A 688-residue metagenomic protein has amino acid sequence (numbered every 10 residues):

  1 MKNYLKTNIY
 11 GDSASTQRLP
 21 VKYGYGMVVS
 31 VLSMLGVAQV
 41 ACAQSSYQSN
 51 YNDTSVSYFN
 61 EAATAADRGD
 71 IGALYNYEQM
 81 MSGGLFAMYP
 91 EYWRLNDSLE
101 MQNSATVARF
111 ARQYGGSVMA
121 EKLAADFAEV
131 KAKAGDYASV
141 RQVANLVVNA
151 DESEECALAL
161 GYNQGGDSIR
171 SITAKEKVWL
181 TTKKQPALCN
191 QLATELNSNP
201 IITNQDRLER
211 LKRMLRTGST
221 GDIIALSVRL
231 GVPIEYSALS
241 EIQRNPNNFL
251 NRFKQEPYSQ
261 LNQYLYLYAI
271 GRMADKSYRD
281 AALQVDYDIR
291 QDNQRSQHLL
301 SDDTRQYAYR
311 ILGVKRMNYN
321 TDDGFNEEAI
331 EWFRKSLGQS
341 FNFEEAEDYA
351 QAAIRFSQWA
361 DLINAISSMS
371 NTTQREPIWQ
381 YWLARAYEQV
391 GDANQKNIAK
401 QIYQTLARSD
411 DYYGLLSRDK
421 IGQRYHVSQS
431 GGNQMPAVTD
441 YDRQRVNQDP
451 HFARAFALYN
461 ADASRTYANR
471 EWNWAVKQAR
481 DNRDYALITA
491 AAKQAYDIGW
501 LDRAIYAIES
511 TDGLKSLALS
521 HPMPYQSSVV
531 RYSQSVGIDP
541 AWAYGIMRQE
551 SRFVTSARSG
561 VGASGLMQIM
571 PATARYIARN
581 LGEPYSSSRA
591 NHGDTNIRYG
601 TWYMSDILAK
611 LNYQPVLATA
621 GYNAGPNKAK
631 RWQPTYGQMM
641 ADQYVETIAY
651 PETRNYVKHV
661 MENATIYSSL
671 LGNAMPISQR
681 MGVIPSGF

Functional and structural regions predicted by a protein language model:
M1-V21: N-terminal secretory signal peptides that target proteins for export/translocation
Q39-W93, V427-F452, N460-S464: N-terminal leader/linker segments that initiate helical-solenoid repeat arrays
S49-Y58, G69-D70, S82-E91, M101-N103 (+19 more regions): Generic helix N-cap/helix-start motif at coil->alpha-helix transitions
R68, D97, M101, V130 (+9 more regions): Structural motif corresponding to the intra-repeat A-B loop/turn of tetratricopeptide repeats
A73-Y77, N103-Q113, Y137-L146, I169-L180 (+12 more regions): Alpha-helical repeat scaffolds
G83, E331-F333, G338, F356 (+5 more regions): Catalytic glycan-binding domains that act on GlcNAc-containing polysaccharides
L95-N96, A111-R112, A124-E129, R310-T321 (+1 more regions): Alpha-helical adaptor scaffolds
